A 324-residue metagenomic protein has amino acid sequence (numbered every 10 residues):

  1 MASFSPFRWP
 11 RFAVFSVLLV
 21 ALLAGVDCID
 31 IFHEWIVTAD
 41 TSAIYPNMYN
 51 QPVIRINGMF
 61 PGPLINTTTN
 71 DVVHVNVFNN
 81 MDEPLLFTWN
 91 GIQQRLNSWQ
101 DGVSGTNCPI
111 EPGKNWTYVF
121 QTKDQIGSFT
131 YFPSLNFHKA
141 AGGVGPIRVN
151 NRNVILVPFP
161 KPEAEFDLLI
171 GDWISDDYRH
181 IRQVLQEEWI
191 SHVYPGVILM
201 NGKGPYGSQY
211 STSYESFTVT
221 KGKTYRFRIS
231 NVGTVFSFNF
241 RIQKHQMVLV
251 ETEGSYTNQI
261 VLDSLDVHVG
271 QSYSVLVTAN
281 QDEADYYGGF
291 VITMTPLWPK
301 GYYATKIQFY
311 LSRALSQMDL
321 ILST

Functional and structural regions predicted by a protein language model:
A2, A13-L18, L22-E34, F137-R182 (+1 more regions): Extended terminal and domain-junction accessory segments
A2, P6, L86-T88: N-terminal accessory beta-strand-rich subdomains and adjacent acidic, glycine-rich linkers that precede catalytic cores
W9, G62, L156-E163, Y214: Membrane-interfacial loop-to-helix junctions in multi-pass inner-membrane proteins
C28-F32, Q51, D82, E163-E165 (+1 more regions): Sequence-level motif detector for i,i+2 pairs with an aromatic at +2
I31-P158, F236-L265, D285-K300: Histidine- and aromatic-enriched segments that form or immediately flank copper-ligand environments
I65-T69, V75, T122, S216-R226 (+1 more regions): Extracellular and analogous surface-interaction loops
P162-T224, R228-G233: Acidic-aromatic/histidine active-site loop/patch
G207-S208, T218-V277: A compositional/structural signature marking long, glycine- and acidic/polar-rich segments with frequent tryptophans
